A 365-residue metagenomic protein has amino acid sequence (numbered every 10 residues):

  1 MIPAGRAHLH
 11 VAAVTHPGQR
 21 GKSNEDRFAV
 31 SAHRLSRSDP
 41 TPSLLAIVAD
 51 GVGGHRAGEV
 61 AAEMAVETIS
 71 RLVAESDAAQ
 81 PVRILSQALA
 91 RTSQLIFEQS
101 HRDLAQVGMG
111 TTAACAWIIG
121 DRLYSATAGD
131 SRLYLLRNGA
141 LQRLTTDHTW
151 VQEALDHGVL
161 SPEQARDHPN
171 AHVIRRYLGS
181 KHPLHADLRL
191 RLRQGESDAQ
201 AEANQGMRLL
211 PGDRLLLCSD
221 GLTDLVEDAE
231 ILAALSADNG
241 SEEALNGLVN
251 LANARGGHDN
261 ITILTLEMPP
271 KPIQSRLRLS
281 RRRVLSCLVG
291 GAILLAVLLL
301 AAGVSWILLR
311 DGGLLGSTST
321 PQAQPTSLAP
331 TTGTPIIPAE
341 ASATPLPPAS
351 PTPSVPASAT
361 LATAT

Functional and structural regions predicted by a protein language model:
M1-A364: PP2C/PPM-type serine/threonine phosphatase catalytic domain
